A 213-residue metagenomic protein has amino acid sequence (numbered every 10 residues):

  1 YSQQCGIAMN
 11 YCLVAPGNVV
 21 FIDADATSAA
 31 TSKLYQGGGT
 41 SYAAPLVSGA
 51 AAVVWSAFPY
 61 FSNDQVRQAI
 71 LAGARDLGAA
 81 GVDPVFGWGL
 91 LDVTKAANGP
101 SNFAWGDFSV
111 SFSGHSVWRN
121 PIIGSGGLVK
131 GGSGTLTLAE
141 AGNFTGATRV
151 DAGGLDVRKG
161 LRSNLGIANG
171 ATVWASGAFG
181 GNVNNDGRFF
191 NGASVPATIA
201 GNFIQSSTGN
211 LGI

Functional and structural regions predicted by a protein language model:
Y1-A52: Extracellular S/T/G-rich loop segment that most often corresponds to the catalytic His/Ser-adjacent loop
S2, S56-N120, G126: C-terminal subdomain of the subtilisin-like protease fold in secreted/lumenal serine endopeptidases
I7, I123-G124, G142-F144, G160: Short, small/polar residue-rich loop motifs at catalytic or cofactor-binding pockets
A104-I122, L136-L138, G170, S206-I213: Right-handed beta-helix
V129, S133-A139: Non-catalytic interaction/regulatory modules that flank or connect domains
G132-G134, V150-L155: Glycine- and acidic-residue-biased ligand/ion/polar-headgroup-sensing regions
A168-I213: Extracellular beta-strand/loop-rich repeat segments of large surface/secreted proteins
